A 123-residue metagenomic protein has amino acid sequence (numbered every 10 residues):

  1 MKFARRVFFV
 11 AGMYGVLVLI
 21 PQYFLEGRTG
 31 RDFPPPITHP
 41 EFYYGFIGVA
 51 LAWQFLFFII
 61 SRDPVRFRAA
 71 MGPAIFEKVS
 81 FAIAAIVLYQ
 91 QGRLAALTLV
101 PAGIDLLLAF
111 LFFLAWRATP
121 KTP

Functional and structural regions predicted by a protein language model:
M1-Y14: Cytosolic juxtamembrane helix and N-cap/initiation of the first transmembrane helix
F3, V65-A69, R93-A96: Membrane-helix interface segments
M13-P21, H39-R62, P73-V79: Core segments of alpha-helical transmembrane spans in multipass integral membrane proteins
L19-Q22, L56-S61, A85-Y89, F112-W116: Structural signal for membrane-spanning alpha-helices in multi-pass inner-membrane proteins, emphasizing helix cores
E26-I37: Membrane-interface helix termini and inter-helical loops of multi-pass transporters
M71-A85, P101-F112: Hydrophobic alpha-helical segments of small multi-pass membrane proteins
A82-V100, R117-A118: Membrane-helix boundary connector in multi-pass membrane proteins
L107-P123: Membrane-water interface at the C-terminal end of transmembrane alpha helices
